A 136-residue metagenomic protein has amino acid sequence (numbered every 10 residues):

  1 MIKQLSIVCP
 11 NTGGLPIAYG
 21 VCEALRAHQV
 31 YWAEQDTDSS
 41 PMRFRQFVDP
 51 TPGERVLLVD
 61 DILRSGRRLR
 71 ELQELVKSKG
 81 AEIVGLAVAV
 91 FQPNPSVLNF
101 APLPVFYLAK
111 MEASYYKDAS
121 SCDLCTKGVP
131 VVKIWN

Functional and structural regions predicted by a protein language model:
M1-N11: Short glycine-rich phosphate-binding loop at a beta-alpha junction
K3, T51-G53, A101, D118: Residue-level preference for short coil/turn positions at secondary-structure junctions
L5, A27-Q29, E54, A81 (+1 more regions): A structural micro-motif
I7, V30-A33, V84-F91: Short, hydrophobic beta-strand segments that form beta-sheet elements in well-ordered domains
T12-G14, F91-Q92: Short beta->alpha connector loops
L15-L57, R64-R67: Short, glycine/charge-rich flexible loops or terminal/linker lids adjacent to PRPP-binding catalytic cores
Q46-F91: A contiguous pocket-lining binding segment that forms or flanks enzyme active sites
Q73-N136: PRPP-dependent phosphoribosyltransferase catalytic core
